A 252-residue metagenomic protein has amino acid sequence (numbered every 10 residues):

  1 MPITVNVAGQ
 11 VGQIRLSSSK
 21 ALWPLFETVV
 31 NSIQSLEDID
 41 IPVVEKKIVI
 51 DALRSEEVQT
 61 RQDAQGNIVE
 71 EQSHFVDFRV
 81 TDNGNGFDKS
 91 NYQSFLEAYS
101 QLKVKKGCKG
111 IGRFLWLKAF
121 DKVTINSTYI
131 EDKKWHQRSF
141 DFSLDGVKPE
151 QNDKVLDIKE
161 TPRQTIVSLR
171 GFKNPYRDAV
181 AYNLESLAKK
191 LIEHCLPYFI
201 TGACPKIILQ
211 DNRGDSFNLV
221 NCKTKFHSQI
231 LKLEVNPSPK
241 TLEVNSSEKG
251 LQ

Functional and structural regions predicted by a protein language model:
M1-N67, E71, S90-S94: Bergerat-fold GHKL ATPase/HATPase_c domain
K46-I48, V76, V123: Conserved beta-strand core positions
S73-F78, T165: Short beta-strand element(s) in the Bergerat
D82: Acidic ATP/Mg2+-coordinating residue in the GHKL
G86-D88: A short glycine-centered beta->alpha linker in the GHKL/HATPase_c
E97-Y99: Mobile ATP-lid/nucleotide-binding loop of the nucleotide-binding subdomain
K103-N218, C222-I230: GHKL-type ATPase core
F217-Q252: GHKL/Histidine-kinase-like ATPase module
